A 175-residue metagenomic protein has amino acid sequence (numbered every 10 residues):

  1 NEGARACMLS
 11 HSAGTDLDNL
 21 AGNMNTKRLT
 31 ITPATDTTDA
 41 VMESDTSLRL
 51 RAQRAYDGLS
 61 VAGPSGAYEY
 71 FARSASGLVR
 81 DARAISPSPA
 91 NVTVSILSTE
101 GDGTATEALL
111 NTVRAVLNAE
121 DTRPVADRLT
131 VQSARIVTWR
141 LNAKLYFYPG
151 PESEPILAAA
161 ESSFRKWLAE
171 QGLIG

Functional and structural regions predicted by a protein language model:
N1-V61, A67-E69, S74, E152-G175: N-terminal polar alpha-helical/low-complexity "assembly arms" that mediate subunit docking, oligomerization
D57-I174: Carbohydrate-recognition loop of C-type lectin domains
